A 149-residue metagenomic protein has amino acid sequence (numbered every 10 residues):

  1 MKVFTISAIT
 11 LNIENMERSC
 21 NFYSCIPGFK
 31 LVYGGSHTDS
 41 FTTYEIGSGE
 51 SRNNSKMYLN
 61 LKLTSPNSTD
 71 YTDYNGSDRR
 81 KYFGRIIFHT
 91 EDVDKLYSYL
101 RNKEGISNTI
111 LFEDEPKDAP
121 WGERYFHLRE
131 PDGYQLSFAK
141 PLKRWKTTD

Functional and structural regions predicted by a protein language model:
M1-C20, I86, K140-D149: N-terminal beta-strand motif that seeds the catalytic metal site of vicinal oxygen chelate
T5, S40, S55-M57, Y82-G84 (+1 more regions): Residues that flank catalytic or metal-binding motifs in active/ligand-binding sites
T10-L59: Core segments of cupin and vicinal oxygen chelate
E14-E17, K81-P131: Vicinal oxygen chelate
L61-T90: Helix-adjacent hinge/juxtasegments
S65, A119-P120, A139-W145: Short beta->alpha transition motifs characteristic of CBS
Y134: Conserved Rossmann-like nucleotide-cofactor binding loop
